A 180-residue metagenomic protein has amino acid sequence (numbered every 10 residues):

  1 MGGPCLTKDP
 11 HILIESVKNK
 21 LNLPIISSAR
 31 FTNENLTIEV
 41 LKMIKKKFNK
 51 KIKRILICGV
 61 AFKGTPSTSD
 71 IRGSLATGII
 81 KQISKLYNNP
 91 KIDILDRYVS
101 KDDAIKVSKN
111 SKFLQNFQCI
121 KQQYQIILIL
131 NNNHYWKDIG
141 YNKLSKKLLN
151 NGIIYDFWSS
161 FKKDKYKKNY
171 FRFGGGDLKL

Functional and structural regions predicted by a protein language model:
M1-L180: Structural/interface elements that position substrates and couple domains in central-metabolism enzymes
